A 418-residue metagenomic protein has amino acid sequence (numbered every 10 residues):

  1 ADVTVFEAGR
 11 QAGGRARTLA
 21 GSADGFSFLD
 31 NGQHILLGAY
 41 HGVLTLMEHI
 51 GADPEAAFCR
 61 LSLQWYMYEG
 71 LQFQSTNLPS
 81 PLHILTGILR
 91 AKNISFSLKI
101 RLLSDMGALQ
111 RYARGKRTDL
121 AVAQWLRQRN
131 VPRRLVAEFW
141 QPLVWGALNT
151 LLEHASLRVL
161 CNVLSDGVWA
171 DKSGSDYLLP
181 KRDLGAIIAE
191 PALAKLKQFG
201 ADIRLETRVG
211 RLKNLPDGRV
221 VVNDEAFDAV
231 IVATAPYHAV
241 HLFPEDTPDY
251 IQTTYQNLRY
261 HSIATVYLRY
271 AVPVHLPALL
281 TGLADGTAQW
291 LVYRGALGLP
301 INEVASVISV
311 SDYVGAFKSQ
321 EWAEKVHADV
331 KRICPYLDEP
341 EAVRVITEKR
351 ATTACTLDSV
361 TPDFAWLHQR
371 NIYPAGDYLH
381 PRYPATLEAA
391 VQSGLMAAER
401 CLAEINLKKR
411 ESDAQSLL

Functional and structural regions predicted by a protein language model:
A1-A23: Glycine-rich FAD pyrophosphate-binding loop
D2-V3, V230, P340-V343: Hydrophobic anchor at the start of a short beta-strand that flanks the dinucleotide cofactor-binding loop
L19-L46: N-terminal glycine-rich dinucleotide-binding loop that anchors FAD/FMN and/or NAD(P) in oxidoreductases
A20, W290-L418: Conserved flavin/dinucleotide-binding core of flavoenzymes
Y40-L44, E48-L157, C161: Mobile amphipathic helical/loop "lid" adjacent to a hydrophobic cofactor/ligand pocket
A57-C59, R204-L205, Y260-I263, Y336-T347: A short coil-to-beta-strand element that immediately follows conserved catalytic motifs
N162-V220, D228-A229: Helical element adjacent to the flavin cofactor pocket in flavoenzyme catalytic cores
T207-E324, A328-I333, P362, L417: Mid-domain catalytic core of redox enzymes that form a hydrophobic substrate pocket/lid adjacent to a catalytic redox
